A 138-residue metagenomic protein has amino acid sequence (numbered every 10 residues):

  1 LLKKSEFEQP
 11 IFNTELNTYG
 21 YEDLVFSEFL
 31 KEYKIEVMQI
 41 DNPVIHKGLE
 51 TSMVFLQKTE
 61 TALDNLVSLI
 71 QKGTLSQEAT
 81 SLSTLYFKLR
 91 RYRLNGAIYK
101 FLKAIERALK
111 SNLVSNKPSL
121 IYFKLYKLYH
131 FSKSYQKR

Functional and structural regions predicted by a protein language model:
L1-I11: Conserved nucleotide-sugar donor-binding and metal-coordinating catalytic region shared by glycosyltransferases
F12-L16: Surface-exposed cleft-lining segments at the edges of enzyme active sites
T18-F26: Acidic donor-binding loop at a coil-to-helix junction in glycosyltransferase catalytic cores that engages
F29: Helix-rich C-terminal "cap"/substrate-channel and partner-interaction subdomain that packs against the flavin-binding
Y33, M38-G73: Active-site donor/metal-binding and catalytic loop motifs of nucleotide-sugar-dependent glycosylation enzymes
T61, A79-R138: Non-catalytic, C-terminal membrane-associated alpha-helical segments of glycosyltransferases
K72, Q77-T80: Short coil/turn segments at secondary-structure boundaries
